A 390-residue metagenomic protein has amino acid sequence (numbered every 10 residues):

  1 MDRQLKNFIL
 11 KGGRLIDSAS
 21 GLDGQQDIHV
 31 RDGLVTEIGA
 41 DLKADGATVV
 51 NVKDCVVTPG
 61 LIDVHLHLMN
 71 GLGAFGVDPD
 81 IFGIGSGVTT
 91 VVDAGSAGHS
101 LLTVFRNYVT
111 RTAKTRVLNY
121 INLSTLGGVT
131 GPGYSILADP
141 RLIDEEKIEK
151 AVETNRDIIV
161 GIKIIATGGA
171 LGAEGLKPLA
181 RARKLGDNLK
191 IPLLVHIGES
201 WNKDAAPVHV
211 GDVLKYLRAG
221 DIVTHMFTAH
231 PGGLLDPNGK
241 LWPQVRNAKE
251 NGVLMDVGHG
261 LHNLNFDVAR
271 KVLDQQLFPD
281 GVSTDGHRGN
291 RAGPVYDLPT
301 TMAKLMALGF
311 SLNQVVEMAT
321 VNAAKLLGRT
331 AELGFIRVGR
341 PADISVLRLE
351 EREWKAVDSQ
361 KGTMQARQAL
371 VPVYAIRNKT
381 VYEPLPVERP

Functional and structural regions predicted by a protein language model:
M1-I9, G13-T58: Histidine-rich, glycine-flanked metal-binding segment
G13, I28, G33, D54 (+11 more regions): Divalent metal-coordination and catalytic microenvironments
A44, V52-T112: Metal-associated gating/positioning segment near the N- to mid-region
G60-L66, V91-D93, V117-I121, V160-K163 (+4 more regions): Hydrophobic faces of well-ordered beta-strands that scaffold small-molecule active sites in alpha/beta enzyme cores
S86-V92, S96-A97, T112-P140, K163-A170: Metal-cofactor-binding active-site regions of metalloenzymes
V104, I143-M255, N263-D280: Histidine/acidic residue-rich metal-binding segments in metalloenzymes
V268-L349: His/Asp/Glu-enriched, well-ordered alpha-helical/loop segment that forms or immediately abuts the divalent-metal
P341-P390: C-terminal cap of metal-dependent C-N hydrolases
